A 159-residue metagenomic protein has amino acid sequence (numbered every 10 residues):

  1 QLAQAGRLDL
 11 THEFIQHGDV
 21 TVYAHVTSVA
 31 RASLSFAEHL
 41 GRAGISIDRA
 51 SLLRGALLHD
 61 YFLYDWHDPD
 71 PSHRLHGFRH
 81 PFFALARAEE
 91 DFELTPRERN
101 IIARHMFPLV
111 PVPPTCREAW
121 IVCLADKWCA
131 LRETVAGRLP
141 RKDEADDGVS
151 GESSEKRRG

Functional and structural regions predicted by a protein language model:
Q1-G159: Metal-dependent phosphohydrolase cores
